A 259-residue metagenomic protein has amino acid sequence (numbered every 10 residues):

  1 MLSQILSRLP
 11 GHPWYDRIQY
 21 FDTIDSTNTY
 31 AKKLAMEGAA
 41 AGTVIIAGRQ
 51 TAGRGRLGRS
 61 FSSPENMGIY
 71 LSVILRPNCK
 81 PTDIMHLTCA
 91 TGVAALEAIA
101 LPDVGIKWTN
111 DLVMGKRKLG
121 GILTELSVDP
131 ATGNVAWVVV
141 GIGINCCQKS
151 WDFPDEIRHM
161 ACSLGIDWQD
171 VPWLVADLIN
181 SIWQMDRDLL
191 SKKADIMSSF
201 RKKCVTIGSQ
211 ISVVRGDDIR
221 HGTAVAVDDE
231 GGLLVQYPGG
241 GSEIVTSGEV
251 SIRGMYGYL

Functional and structural regions predicted by a protein language model:
M1-A98, P102, G120, V128 (+1 more regions): N-terminal lobe of the biotin/lipoate ligase/transferase fold
P13-W14, N78-V104, M114-L259: Long, positively charged amphipathic alpha-helical accessory segments at protein N-termini or as interdomain linkers
